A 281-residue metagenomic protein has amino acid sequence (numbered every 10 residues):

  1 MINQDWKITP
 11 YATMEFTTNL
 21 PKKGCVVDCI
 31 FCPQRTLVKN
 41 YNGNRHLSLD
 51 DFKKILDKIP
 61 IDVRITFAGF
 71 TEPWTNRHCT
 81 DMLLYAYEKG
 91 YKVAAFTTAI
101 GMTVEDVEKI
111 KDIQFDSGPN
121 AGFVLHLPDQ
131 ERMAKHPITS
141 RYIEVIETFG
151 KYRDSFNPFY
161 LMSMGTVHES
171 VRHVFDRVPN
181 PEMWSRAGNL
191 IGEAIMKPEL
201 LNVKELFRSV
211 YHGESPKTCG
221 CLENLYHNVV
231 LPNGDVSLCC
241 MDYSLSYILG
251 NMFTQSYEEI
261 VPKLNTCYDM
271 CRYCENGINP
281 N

Functional and structural regions predicted by a protein language model:
M1-A12, R35, D235-V236, C240-N281: Flexible mid-to-C-terminal extensions adjoining Fe-S/redox cofactors in radical SAM and related proteins
D5-E193: Conserved glycine-rich "GG(E/T)P / GGGxP" loop and the immediately following alpha-helix in the radical SAM core
T18-V26, G213-S215, N265-Y268: Processing junctions and N-termini across compartments
C25, C29-C32, C219-C221, C239-C240 (+1 more regions): Short cysteine clusters
R186-L206: Short, compositionally biased leader-like segments
V203-E223: Short, basic/aromatic recognition patches
V230-L231: Short, acidic, Ser/Thr-enriched surface-loop or helix-capping motifs
